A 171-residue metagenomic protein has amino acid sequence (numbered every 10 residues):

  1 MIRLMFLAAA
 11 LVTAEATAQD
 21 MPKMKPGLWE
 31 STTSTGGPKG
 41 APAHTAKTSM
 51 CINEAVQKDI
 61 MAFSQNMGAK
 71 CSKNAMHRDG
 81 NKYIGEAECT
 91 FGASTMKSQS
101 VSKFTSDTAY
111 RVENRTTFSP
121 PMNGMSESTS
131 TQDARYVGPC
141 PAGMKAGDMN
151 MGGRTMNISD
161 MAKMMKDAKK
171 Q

Functional and structural regions predicted by a protein language model:
L4-V12: Sec-dependent N-terminal signal peptides
T13-A18: Sec/Tat signal peptide C-region and signal peptidase I cleavage site
Q19-Q171: Subset-of-secretome marker
